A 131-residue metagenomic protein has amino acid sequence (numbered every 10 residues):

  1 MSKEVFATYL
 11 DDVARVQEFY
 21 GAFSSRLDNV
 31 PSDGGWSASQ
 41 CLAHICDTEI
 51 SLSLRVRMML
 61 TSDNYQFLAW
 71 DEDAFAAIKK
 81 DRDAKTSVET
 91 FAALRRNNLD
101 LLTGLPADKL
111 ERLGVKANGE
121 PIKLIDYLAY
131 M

Functional and structural regions predicted by a protein language model:
M1-A7, S51-R95, E111: Short, helix-capping/interhelical loops that line the mouth of catalytic, cofactor-, or ligand-binding pockets
S2-V13, G35-L42, A84-V88, I125-A129: Amphipathic, non-membrane alpha-helical segments in soluble helical-bundle scaffolds
T8, R15-F19, H44, R55: Residue-level detector of alpha-helical secondary structure
D12, Q17-E18, A22, A76-R112 (+1 more regions): Acidic/histidine-rich alpha-helical segments that form the ligand environment of transition-metal centers
R26-E72, L99, E111-M131: Short, contiguous alpha-helical
